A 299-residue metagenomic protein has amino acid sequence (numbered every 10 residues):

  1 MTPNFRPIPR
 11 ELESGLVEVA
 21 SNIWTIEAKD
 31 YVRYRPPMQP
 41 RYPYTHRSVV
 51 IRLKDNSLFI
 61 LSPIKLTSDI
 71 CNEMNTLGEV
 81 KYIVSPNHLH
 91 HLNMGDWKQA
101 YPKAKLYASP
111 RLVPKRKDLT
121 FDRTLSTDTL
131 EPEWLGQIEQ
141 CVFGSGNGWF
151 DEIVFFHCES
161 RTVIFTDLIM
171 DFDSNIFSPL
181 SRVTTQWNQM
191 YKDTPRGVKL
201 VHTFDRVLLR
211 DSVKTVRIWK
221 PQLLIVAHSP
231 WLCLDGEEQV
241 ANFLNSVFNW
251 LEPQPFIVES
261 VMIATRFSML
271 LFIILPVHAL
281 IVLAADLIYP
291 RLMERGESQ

Functional and structural regions predicted by a protein language model:
M1-K54: Zn-dependent metallo-beta-lactamase
T2-G15, S21-T25, I60, N147-Q254 (+1 more regions): Metallo-beta-lactamase
E18, S109-E152, C158, F204 (+2 more regions): Metallo-beta-lactamase
R33-K81: Pre-active-site segment of Zn-dependent metallo-hydrolases
I60-S62, K81-H88, Y107-S109, I164-T166 (+1 more regions): Active-site neighborhood of phospho(di)ester-bond hydrolases with catalytic His/Asp-centered motifs
C71-E133: Active-site HxH/HxHxD metal-binding segment of metal-dependent hydrolases
M262-L292: Terminal signal-anchor or tail-anchor transmembrane helices that tether membrane-associated enzymes to cellular
E297-S298: Short, low-complexity, Lys/Arg-enriched N-terminal segments of secretory-pathway carbohydrate enzymes
